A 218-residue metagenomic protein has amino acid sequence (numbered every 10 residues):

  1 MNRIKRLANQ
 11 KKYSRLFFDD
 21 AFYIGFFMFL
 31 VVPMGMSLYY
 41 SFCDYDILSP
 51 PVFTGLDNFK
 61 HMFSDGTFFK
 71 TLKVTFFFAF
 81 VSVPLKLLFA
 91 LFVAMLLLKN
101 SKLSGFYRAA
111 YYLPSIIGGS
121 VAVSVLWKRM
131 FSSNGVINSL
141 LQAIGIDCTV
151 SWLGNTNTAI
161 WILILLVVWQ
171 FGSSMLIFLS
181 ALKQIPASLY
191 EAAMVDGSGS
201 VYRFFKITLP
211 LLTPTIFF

Functional and structural regions predicted by a protein language model:
N2-R3: Membrane-interfacial, low-structure loops and terminal tails that flank and connect transmembrane helices in multi-pass
A8-F218: A structural signal for multi-pass alpha-helical bundles of membrane permease subunits that mediate small-molecule
